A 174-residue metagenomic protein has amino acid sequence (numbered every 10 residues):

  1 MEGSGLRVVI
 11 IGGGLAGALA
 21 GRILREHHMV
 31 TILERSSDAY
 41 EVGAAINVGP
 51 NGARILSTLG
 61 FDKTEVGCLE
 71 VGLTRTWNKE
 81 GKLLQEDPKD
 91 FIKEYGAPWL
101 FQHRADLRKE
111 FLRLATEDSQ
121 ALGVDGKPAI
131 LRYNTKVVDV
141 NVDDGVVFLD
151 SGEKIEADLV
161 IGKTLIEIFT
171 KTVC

Functional and structural regions predicted by a protein language model:
E2-A16, T31: Beta1/beta-strand and adjacent pyrophosphate-binding region of the FAD-binding site in flavoprotein oxidoreductases
I10-I11, V137, K154-I166: Short hydrophobic core segments
I11, I23-A44: Glycine-rich FAD pyrophosphate-binding loop
A16, D38, E167: Conserved Rossmann-like nucleotide-cofactor binding loop
V42-G123, K127-P128, V138: Active-site-adjacent segment of FAD-dependent monooxygenases/related oxidoreductases
R104-A105, L165-C174: Central beta-strand plus flanking loop segment that forms part of the substrate or channel wall within the catalytic
G126, V138-I155: Conserved beta-strand-loop-beta-strand element in the redox core of flavoprotein oxidoreductases
L131-T135: Short loop/edge segments at beta-strand edges and connector loops that shape dinucleotide/nucleotide cofactor-binding
